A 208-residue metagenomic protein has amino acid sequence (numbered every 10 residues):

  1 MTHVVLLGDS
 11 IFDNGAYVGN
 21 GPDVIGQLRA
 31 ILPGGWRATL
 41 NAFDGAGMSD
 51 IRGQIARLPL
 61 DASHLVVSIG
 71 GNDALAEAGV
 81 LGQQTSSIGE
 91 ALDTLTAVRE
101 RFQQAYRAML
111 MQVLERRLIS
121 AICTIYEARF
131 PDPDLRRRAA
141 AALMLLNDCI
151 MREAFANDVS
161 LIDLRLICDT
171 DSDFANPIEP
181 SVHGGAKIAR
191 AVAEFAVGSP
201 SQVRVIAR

Functional and structural regions predicted by a protein language model:
M1-D44, Q54-D61: Serine-esterase "nucleophile elbow" of acetyl-processing enzymes
S49: N-terminal helical cap/lid subdomain that shapes the substrate entry/recognition surface in HAD-like hydrolases
G53-R208: Alpha-helical cap/lid subdomain in secreted, periplasmic, or secretory-pathway luminal O-acyl-processing enzymes
